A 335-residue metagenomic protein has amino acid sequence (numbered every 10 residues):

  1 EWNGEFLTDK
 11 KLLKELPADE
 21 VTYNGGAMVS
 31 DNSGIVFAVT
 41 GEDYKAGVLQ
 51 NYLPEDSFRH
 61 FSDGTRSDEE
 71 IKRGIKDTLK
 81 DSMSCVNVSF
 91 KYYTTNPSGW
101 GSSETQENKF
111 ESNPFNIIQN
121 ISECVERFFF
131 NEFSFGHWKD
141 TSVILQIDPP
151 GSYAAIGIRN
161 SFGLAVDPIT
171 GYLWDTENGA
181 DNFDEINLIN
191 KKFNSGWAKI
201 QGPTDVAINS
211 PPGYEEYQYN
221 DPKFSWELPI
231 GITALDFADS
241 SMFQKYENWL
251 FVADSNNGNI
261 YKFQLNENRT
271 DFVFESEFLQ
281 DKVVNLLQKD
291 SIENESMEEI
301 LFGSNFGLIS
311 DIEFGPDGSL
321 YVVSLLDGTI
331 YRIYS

Functional and structural regions predicted by a protein language model:
E1-S30: Asp-box/WD-like beta-propeller blade repeats and closely related beta-sheet repeat scaffolds
E5, I147-P149, R332-S335: Flexible "stalk/tail and boundary" regions
L12, M28, V36, I260 (+2 more regions): Hydrophobic beta-strand residues in large extracellular and virion-surface proteins
G25, S33-I35, G41-E299, G307 (+1 more regions): Beta-propeller domain segments
I156, S304, F314: Conserved strand-loop elements at the edges of beta-sheets that form or border functional pockets
S310-S335: Blade-level signature of beta-propeller repeat domains, shared across WD40, Kelch, NHL, RCC1 and BNR/Asp-box propellers
